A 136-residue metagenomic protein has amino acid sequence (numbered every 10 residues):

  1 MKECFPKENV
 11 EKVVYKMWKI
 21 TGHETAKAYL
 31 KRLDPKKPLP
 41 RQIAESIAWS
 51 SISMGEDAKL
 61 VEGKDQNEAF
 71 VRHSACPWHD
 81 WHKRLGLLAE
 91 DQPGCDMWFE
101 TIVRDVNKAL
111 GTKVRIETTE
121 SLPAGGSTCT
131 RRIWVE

Functional and structural regions predicted by a protein language model:
M1-F70, A75-P77, W81-G94, W98 (+3 more regions): N-terminal accessory segment detector
